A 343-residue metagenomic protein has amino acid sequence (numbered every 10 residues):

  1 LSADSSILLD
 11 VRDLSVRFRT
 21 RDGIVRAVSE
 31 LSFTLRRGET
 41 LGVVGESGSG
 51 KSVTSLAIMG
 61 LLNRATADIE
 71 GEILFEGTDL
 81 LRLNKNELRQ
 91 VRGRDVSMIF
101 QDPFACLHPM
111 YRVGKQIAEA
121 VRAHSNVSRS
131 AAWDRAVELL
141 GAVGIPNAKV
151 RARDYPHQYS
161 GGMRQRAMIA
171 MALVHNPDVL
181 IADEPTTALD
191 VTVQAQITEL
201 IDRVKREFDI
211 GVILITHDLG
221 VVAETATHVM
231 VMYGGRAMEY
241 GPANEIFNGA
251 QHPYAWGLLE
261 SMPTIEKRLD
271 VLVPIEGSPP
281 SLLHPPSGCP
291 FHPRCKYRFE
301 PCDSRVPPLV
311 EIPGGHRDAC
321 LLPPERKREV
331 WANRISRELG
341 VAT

Functional and structural regions predicted by a protein language model:
S5-I7, P146-V150, Y240-T343: Short catalytic/signature loops enriched in Gly
F18-D22, G60-A65, R82-L88, Y111-A131 (+3 more regions): ABC-type ATPase nucleotide-binding domains, specifically the catalytic core motifs of the NBD
E46, G60, I181, P185 (+1 more regions): P-loop NTP-binding/switch modules centered on Walker-like glycine-rich loops
A67-D79: Conserved ABC transporter NBD signature motif
D154-Y159, M163: Conserved ABC ATPase signature
V174-D178: A short, proline-enriched helix->beta-strand linker immediately N-terminal to the Walker B motif in ABC-type P-loop
